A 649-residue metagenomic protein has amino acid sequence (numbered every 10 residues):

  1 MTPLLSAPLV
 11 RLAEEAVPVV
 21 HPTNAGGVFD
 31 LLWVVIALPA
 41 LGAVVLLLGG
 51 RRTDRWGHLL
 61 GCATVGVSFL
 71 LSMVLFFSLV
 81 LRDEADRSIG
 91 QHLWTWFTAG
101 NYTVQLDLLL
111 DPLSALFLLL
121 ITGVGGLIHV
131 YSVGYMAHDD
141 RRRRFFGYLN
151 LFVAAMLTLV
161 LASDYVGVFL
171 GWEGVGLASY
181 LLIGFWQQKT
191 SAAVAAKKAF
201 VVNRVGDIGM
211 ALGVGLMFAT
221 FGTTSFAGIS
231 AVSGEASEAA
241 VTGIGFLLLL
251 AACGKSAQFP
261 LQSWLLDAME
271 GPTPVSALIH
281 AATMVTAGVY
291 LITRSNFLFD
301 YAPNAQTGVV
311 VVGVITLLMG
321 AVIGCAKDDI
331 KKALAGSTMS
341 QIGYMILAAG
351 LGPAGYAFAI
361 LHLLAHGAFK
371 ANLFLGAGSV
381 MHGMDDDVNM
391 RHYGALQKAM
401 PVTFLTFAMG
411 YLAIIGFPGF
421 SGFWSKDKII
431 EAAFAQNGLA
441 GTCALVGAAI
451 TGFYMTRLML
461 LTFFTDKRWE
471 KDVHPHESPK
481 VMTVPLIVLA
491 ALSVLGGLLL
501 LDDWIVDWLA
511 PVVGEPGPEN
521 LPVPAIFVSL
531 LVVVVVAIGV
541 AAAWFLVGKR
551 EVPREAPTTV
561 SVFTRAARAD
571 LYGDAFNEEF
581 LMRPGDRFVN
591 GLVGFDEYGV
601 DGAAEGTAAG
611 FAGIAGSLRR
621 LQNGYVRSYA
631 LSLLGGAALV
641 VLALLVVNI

Functional and structural regions predicted by a protein language model:
T2, N101, L109, I505-V528 (+1 more regions): Aromatic-capped, Gly/Pro-kinked transmembrane alpha-helices
T2-W33, L48-G147, T220-E238, S263 (+4 more regions): Transmembrane helix-loop-helix hairpins at membrane boundaries of multipass inner-membrane proteins
V19-A25, A432-N437, E515-V528: Membrane-interface segments at the starts/ends of alpha-helical transmembrane spans
T64-L81, G206-G215, G410-I414, P485-W504 (+3 more regions): Hydrophobic alpha-helical membrane-insertion segments
V65, F69-V74, V214, L318 (+2 more regions): Hydrophobic core of alpha-helical transmembrane segments in multi-pass integral membrane proteins
M73, K370, A449-R457, V534-E555: Hydrophobic alpha-helical membrane-embedded segments
L113-S114, L119-G171, L177-V481, L492 (+1 more regions): Hydrophobic transmembrane alpha-helices and their helix-loop junctions in integral membrane proteins
T465, P475-V540: Hard-cation-handling environments
